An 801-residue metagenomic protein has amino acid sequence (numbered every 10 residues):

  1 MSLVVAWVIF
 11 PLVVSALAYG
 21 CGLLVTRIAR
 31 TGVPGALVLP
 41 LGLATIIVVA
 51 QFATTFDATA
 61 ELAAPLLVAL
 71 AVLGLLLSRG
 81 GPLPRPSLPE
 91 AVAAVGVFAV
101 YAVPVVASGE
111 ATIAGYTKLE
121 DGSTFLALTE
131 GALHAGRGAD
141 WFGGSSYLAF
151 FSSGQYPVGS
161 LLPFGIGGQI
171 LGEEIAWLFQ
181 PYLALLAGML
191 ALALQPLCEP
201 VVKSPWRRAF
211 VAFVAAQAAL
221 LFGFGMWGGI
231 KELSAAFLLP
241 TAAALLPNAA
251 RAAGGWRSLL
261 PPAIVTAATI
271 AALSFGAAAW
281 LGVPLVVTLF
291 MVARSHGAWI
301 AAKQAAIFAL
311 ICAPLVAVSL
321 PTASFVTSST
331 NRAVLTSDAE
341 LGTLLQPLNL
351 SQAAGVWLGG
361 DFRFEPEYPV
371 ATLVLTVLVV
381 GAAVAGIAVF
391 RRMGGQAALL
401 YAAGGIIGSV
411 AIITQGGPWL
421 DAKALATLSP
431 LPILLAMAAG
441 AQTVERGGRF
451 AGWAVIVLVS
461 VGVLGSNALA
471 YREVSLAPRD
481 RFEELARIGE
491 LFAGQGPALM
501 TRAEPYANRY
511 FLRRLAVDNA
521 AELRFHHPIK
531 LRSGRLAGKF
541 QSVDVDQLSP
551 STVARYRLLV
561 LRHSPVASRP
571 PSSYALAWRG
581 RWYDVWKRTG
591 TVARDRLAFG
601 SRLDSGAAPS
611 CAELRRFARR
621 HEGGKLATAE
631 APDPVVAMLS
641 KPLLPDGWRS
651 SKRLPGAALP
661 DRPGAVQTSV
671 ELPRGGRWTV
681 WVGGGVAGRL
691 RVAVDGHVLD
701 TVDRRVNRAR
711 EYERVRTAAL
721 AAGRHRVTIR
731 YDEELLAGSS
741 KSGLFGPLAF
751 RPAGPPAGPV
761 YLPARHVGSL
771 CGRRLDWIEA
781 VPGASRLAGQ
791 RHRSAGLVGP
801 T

Functional and structural regions predicted by a protein language model:
M1-A91, R555, A788-P800: Membrane-embedded, hydrophobic transmembrane alpha-helices
Y19-L24, A71-G81, P181-V202, V384: Transmembrane-helix motifs of polytopic, lipid-linked glycan transferases
V95-A99, A209-A216, P261-T266, P284 (+4 more regions): Transmembrane alpha-helix segments characteristic of polytopic inner-membrane glycan-assembly/cell-envelope
Y101-F237, L428: Active-site lumenal/periplasmic loops and adjacent helix-entry segments of GT-C-fold, multi-pass membrane
E232, A236-L238, A279-V283, L399-A403 (+1 more regions): Hydrophobic/aromatic-rich transmembrane helices and adjacent perimembrane loops
P261-T266, Q304-L315, L434, G440-N467 (+1 more regions): Signature aromatic-anchored transmembrane alpha helix within multi-pass, membrane-resident enzymes that catalyze glycan
T288-S295, L310-P314, G355-G395: Hydrophobic, aromatic-rich transmembrane alpha-helices and their immediate juxtamembrane boundary segments
V459-G462, S466-F482, I488-G538, T552 (+2 more regions): Short periplasmic/luminal acceptor-recognition loop of GT-C membrane glycosyltransferases, typified by
